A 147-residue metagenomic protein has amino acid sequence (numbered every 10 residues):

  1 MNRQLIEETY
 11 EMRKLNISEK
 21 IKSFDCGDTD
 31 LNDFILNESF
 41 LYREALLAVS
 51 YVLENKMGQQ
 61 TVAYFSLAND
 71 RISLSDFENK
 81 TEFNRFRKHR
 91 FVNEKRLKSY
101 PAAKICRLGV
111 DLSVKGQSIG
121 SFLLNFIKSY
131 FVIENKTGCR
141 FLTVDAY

Functional and structural regions predicted by a protein language model:
N2-L41, A45, V52: Short amphipathic alpha-helix that is part of the acyltransferase structural core
L46-S66, N79-E82: Conserved beta-hairpin
A48-V52, Y64, A102, R107 (+1 more regions): Short hydrophobic/aromatic beta-strand element in the GNAT-like acyltransferase core that lines or flanks the acyl-donor
V62-A63, V114, C139-T143: Short Lys/Arg-rich amphipathic alpha-helical segments
S66-R107: Conserved acyl-donor/pantetheine-binding loop and adjacent beta-alpha core of acyl/acetyltransferases and related
C106-G116: A short, internal acetyl-CoA/4′-phosphopantetheine-binding micro-motif in the GNAT/acyltransferase core
G116-Y130: Conserved acetyl-CoA-binding loop-helix of GNAT-fold acetyltransferases
L124, F131-A146: Conserved GNAT acetyl-CoA-binding A-motif
